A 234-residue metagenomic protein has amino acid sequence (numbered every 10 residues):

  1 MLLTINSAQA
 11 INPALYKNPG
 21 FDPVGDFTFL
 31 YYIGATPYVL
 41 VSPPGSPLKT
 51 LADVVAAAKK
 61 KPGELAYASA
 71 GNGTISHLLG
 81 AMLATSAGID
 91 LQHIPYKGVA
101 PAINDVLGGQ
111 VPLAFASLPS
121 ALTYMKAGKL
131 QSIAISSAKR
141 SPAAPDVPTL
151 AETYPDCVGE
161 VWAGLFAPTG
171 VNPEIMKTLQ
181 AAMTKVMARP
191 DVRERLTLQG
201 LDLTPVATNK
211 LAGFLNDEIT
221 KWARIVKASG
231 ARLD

Functional and structural regions predicted by a protein language model:
M1-L3, K61-L65, A87-I89, L107-A116 (+2 more regions): Alpha-to-beta junction loops
L3-T4, Y32, Y96, F115-A116 (+2 more regions): Short beta-strand and adjacent tight-turn residues that come in two discontinuous sequence segments and form the edges
Q9, A14-P101, L150, P155 (+1 more regions): Hinge/capping helix and adjacent helix->loop/strand transition within the periplasmic-binding protein
Q9-N18, M82-S86, L113-P145: A ligand-binding cleft/hinge motif common to bilobed small-molecule-binding domains
G34, T50, P95, G109-Q110 (+6 more regions): Conserved functional loop/turn residues at catalytic and ligand-binding sites
P101-A102, S120, K210: Short acidic active-site motifs
A102-D105, P142-D146: Short, charged, surface-exposed secondary-structure boundary motifs
K126, P173-D234: An extracytoplasmic/periplasmic, membrane-proximal ligand-sensing/linker region
